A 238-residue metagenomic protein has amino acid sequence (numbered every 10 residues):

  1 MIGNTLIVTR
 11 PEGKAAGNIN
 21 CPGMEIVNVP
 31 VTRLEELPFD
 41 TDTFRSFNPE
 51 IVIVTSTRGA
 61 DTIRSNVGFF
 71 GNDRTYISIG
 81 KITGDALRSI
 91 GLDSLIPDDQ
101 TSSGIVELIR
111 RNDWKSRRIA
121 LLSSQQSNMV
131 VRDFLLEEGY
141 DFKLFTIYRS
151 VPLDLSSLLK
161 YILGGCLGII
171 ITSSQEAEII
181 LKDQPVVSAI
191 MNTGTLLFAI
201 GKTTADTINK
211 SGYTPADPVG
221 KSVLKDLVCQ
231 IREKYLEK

Functional and structural regions predicted by a protein language model:
M1-K238: Signature of uroporphyrinogen-III synthase
